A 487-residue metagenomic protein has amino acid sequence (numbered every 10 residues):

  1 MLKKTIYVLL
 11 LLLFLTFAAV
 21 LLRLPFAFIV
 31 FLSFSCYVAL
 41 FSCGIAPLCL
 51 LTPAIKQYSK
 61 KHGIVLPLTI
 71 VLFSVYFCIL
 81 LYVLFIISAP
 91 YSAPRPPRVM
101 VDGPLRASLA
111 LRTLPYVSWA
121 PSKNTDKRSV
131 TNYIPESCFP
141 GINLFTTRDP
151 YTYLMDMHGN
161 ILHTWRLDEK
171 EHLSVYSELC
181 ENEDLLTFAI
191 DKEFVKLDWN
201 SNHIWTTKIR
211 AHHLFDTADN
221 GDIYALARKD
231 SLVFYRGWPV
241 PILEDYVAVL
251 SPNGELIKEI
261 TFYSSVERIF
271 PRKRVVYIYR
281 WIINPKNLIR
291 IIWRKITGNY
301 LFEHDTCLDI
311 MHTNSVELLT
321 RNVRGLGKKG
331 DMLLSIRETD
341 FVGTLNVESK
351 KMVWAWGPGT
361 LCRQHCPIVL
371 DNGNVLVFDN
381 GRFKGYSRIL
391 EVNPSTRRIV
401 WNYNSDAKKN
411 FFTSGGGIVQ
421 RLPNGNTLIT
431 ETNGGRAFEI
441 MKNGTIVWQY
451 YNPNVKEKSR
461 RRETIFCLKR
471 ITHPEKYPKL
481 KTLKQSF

Functional and structural regions predicted by a protein language model:
L2-L9, K56-Y76: N-terminal Sec-pathway targeting helices
Y7-P53: Membrane-embedded alpha-helical segments of integral membrane proteins
L22-F41, P67-F487: Histidine-/acidic-rich catalytic cores in large beta-rich domains
